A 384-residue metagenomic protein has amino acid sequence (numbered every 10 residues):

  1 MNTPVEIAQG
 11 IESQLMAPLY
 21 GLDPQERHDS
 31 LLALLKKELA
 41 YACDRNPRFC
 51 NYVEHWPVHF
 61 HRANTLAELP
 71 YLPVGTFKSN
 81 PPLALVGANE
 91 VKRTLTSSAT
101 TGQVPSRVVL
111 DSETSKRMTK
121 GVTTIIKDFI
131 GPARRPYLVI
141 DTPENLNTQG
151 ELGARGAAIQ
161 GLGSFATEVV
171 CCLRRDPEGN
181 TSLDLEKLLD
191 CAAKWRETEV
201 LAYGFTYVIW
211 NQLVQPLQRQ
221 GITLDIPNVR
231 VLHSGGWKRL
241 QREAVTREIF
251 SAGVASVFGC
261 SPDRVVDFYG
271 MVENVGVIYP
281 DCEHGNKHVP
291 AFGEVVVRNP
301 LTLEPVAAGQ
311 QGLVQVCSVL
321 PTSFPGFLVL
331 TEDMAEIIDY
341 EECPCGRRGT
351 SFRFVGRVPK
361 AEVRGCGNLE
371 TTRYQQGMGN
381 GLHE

Functional and structural regions predicted by a protein language model:
N2-Y41, Q149, Q160-E384: Active-site glycine/GP-rich loop and adjacent strand/helix microenvironment that borders small-molecule binding pockets
Q25, D29, D44-T96, V104-D111 (+2 more regions): Active-site diphosphate/adenylate-binding microenvironment
T94-V104, R134-R135, N228-H233: Glycine-rich, often proline-containing surface loops adjacent to acidic residues and nearby aromatics that form
Q103-V104, E144, S234-R239: A short, flexible beta-alpha/helix-coil linker loop
V104-V109, K127-L138, A166-R174: Short secondary-structure capping/junction motifs at helix and strand boundaries
V108-K116, G121, L152-G156, L217: "Short basic amphipathic alpha-helical interaction patches in structured regions
M118-P132, E186-K194: Conserved ATP-dependent adenylate/AMP-binding module captured primarily in the ANL superfamily
D128-L162: Conserved AMP-binding loop of ANL adenylate-forming enzymes
